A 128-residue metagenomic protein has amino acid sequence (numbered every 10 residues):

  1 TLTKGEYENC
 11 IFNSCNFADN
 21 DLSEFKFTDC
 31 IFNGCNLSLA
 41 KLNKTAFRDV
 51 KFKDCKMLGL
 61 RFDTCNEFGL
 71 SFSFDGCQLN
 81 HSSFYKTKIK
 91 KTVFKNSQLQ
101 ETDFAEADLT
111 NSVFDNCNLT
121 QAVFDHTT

Functional and structural regions predicted by a protein language model:
T1-T128: Tandem repeat scaffolds
